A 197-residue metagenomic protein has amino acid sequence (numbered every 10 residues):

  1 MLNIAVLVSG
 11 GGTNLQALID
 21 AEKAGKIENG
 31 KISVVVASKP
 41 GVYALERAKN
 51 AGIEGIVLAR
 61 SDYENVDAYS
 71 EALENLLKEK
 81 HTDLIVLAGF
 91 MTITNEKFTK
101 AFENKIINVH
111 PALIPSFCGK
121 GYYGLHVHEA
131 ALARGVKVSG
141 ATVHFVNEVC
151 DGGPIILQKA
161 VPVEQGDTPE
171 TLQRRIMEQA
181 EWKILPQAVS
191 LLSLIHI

Functional and structural regions predicted by a protein language model:
M1-Y43: N-terminal Rossmann-like dinucleotide-binding module
N29-A68: Short, surface-exposed acidic-centric catalytic microdomains
S33, D83, N104: Conserved acidic residues
D67-L77: Glycine/small-residue-rich loop that forms an oxyanion/phosphate-binding "nest" at active or ligand-binding sites
L77-D83: Glycine-rich phosphate-binding loop signature in dinucleotide/nucleotide-binding domains
A88-L192: Donor/substrate-binding cores of folate-linked one-carbon enzymes
I195-I197: Conserved small/polar residues in nucleotide/adenosyl-binding loops
